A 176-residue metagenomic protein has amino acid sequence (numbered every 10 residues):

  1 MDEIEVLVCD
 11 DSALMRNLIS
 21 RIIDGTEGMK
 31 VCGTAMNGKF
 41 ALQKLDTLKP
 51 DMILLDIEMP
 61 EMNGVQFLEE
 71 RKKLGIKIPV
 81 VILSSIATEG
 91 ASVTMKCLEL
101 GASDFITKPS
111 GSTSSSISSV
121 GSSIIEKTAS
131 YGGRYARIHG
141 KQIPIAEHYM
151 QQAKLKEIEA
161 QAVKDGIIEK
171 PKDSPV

Functional and structural regions predicted by a protein language model:
M1-V176: Strand-loop microenvironment adjacent to phosphate/nucleotide-handling motifs in alpha/beta enzyme folds
